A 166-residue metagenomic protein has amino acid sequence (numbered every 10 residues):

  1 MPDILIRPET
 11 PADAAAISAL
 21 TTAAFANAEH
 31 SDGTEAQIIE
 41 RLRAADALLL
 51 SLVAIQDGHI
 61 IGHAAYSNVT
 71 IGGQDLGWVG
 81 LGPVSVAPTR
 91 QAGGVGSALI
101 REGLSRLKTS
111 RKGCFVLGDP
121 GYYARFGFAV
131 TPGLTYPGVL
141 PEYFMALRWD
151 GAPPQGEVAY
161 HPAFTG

Functional and structural regions predicted by a protein language model:
I4-I17: A short beta-loop-alpha structural element at the N-terminal edge of CoA-dependent acyl/N-acetyltransferase catalytic
I17, T21, Y123: Hydrophobic pocket/interface hotspot
S18, F25-A65: Active-site rim helix/loop that mediates acceptor-substrate recognition in acyltransferases
L52, G62-A64, V79, V84 (+1 more regions): Conserved GNAT-family N-acetyltransferase fold
V69-G80, Q91: A conserved beta-turn-beta hairpin within the catalytic core of GNAT-like acetyltransferases that forms part
L81, V86, A92-S105: Conserved acetyl-CoA-binding loop-helix of GNAT-fold acetyltransferases
K108-P141: Conserved active-site alpha-helix within GNAT-family acetyltransferase domains
F115, Y136-G166: C-terminal "cap" of GNAT-fold acetyltransferases
